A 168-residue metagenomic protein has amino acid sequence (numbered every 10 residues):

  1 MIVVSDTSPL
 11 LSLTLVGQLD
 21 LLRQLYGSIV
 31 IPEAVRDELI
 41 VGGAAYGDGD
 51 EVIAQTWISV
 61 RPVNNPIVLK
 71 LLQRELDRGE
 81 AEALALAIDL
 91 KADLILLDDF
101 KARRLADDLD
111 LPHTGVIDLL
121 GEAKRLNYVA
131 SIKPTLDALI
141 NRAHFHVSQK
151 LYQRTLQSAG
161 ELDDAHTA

Functional and structural regions predicted by a protein language model:
M1-V4, S8-L94, F100-R103, D107-L111 (+2 more regions): Active-site-proximal, substrate-binding regions of enzyme catalytic domains and RNA-binding/basic surfaces
L109-L111, G115-A159: Hydrophobic alpha-helical interaction segments
